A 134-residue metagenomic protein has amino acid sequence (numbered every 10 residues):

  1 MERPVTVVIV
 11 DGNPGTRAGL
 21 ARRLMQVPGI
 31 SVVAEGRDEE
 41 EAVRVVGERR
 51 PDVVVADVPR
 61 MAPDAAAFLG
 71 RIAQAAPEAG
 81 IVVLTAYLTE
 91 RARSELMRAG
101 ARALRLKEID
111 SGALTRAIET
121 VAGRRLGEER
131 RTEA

Functional and structural regions predicted by a protein language model:
R3-T16, L20-L24, V54: Conserved acidic segment of CheY-like receiver
R37-V53: Acidic, metal-coordinating helix/loop segments flanking the phosphotransfer/catalytic sites of two-component signaling
E39, V55-G70: Conserved phosphotransfer microenvironments
G47-R49, I72-A79, A99: Conserved phosphotransfer cores of two-component systems
V54, I81, L104-R105: Two-component signal transduction core modules
A67, L88-L104: Alpha4 helix (beta4-alpha4-beta5 surface) of REC/receiver domains from two-component response regulators
R91, I109-E119, R130-T132: C-terminal output helix
